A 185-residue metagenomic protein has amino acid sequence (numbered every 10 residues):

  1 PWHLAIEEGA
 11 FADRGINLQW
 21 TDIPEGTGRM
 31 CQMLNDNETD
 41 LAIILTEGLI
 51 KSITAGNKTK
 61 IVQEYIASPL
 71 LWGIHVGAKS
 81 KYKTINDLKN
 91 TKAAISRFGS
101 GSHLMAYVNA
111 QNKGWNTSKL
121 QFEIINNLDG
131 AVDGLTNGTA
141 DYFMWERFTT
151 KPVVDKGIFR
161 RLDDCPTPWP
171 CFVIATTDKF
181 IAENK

Functional and structural regions predicted by a protein language model:
P1-D22, N35, S52-A55, Y107-Q111 (+1 more regions): Short, polar/charged alpha-helical segment
L4-A5, W72-Y82, C171-K185: A bilobed periplasmic-binding-protein/Venus flytrap-type ligand-binding module shared by bacterial periplasmic
A10-I23, D36-D40, Q111-N126, N137-D141 (+1 more regions): A local structural motif
W20-Q32, L45-E47, S118-N137, E146-F148: Short helix-initiation/N-cap motifs at beta->coil->alpha
M33-N35, S52, L88, G134-T136: Hydrophobic residues within well-ordered alpha-helices
I43-G56, Y107, D141-I158: A ligand-binding cleft/hinge motif common to bilobed small-molecule-binding domains
Q63-E64, N90-G101, N109, K113 (+4 more regions): Short beta-strand->loop
F122-E123, L128-K185: Pocket-lining segment of extracytoplasmic ligand-binding domains
